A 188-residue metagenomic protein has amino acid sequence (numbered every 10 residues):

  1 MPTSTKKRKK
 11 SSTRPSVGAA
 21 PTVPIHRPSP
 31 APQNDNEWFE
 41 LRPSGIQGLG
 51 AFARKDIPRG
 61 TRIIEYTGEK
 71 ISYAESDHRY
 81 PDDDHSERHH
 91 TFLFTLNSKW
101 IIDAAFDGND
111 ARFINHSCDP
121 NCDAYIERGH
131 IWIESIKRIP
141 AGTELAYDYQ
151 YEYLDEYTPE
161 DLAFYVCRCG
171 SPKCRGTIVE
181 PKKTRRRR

Functional and structural regions predicted by a protein language model:
P2-S11, S117-R188: C-terminal SET catalytic tail plus cysteine-rich post-SET Zn-binding segment of SAM-dependent SET-domain
R14, V23-Y125, R185: Catalytic cores of histone-lysine modification enzymes
